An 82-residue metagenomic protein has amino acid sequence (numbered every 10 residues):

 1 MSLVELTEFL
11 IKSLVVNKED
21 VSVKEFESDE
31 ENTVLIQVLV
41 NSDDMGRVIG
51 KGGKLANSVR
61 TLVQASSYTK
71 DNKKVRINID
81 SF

Functional and structural regions predicted by a protein language model:
M1-M45, N57, T61-F82: RNA-contacting regions in translation and RNA-metabolism proteins, encompassing KH/S1 modules where present
